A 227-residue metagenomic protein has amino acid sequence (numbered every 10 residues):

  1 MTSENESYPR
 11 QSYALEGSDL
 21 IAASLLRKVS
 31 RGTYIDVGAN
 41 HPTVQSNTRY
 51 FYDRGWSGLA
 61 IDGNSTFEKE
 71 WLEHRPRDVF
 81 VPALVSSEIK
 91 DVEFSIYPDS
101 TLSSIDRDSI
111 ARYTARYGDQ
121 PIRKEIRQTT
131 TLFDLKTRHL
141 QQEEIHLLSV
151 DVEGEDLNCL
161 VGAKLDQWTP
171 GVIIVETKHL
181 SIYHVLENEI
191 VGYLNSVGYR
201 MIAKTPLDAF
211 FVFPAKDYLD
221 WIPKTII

Functional and structural regions predicted by a protein language model:
M1-I227: Phosphate/nucleotide-binding beta-alpha loop and adjacent structural elements of enzyme active sites
